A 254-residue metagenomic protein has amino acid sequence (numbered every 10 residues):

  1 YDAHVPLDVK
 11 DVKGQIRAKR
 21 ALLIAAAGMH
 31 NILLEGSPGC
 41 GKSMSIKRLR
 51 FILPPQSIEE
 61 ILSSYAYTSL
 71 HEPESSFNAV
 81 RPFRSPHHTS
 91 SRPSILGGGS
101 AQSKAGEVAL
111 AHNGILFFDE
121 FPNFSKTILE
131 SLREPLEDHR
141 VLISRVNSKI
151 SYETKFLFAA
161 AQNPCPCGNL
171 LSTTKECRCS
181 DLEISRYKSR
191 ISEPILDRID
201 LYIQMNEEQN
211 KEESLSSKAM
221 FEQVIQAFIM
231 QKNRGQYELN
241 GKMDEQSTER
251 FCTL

Functional and structural regions predicted by a protein language model:
D2-K19: Dynamic helix-loop-helix/coil hinge segments at AAA+ ATPase domain boundaries and subdomain interfaces
L7, R17, G28-I32, H112-G114: Pre-Walker A (Motif I) flank of P-loop NTPase domains
K10-K13, E35, L96: Residues at the beta-strand->loop junction immediately N-terminal to the Walker
L23, S76-P82, P93-L116, K149: Conserved alpha-helical scaffold flanking the Walker A/P-loop in AAA+ ATPase domains
A27, I32-P73, D138: Walker A/P-loop
L34, F118, A161: Hydrophobic anchor at the beta1->P-loop junction of P-loop NTPases
G36, N113, D119-F121, S131: Walker B catalytic acidic pair
S103, T127-L254: Basic, amphipathic alpha-helical bundle interface domains used for macromolecular binding and assembly
